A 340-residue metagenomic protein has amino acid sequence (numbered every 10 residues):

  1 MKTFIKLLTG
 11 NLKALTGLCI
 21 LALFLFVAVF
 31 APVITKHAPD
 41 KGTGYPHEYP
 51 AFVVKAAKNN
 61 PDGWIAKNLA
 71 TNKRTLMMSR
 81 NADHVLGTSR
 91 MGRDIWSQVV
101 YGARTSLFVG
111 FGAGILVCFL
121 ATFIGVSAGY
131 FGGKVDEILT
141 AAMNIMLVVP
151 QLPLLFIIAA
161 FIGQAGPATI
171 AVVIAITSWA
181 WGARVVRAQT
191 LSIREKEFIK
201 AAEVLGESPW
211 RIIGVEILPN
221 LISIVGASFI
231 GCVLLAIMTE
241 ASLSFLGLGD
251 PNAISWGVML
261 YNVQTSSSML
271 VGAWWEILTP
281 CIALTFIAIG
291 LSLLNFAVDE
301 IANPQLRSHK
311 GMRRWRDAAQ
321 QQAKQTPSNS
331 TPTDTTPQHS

Functional and structural regions predicted by a protein language model:
M1-C118, T122, V263-P280, L284-L294 (+1 more regions): Gly/Trp-centered helix-boundary motif
M1-I5, T88, R93-W96, V100 (+11 more regions): Alpha-helical membrane-protein architecture signal
A31-P39, G129-G133, I158-Q164, T177 (+3 more regions): Short helix-capping/hinge motifs at transmembrane helix termini and TM-loop junctions
V85, S106, G112-K196, I224-G226: Generic hydrophobic transmembrane alpha-helix motif, especially the helices
R104-L120, W210-S242: Transmembrane alpha-helices
L147, A160-I162, T190, G231 (+2 more regions): Glycine-rich helix-loop "coupling/hinge" segments at transmembrane-helix boundaries in multipass transporters
